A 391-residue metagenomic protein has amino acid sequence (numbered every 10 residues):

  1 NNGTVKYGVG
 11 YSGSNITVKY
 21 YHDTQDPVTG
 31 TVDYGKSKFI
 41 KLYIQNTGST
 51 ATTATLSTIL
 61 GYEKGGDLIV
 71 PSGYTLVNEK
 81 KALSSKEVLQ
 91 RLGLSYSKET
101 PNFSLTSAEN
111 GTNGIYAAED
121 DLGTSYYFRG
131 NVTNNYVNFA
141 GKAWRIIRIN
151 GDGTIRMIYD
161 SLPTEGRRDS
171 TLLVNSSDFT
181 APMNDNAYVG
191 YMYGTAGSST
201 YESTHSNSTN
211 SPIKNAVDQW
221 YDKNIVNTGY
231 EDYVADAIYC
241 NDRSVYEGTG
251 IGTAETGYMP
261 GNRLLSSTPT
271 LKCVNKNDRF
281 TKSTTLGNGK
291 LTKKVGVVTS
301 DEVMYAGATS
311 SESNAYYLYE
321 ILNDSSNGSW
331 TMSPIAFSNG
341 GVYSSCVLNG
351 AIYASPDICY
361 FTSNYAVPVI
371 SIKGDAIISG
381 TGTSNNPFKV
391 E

Functional and structural regions predicted by a protein language model:
N2-S12, D26, G30, Y34-E391: Long, domain-scale functional regions
H22-D23: Short, hydrophobic beta-strand segments
